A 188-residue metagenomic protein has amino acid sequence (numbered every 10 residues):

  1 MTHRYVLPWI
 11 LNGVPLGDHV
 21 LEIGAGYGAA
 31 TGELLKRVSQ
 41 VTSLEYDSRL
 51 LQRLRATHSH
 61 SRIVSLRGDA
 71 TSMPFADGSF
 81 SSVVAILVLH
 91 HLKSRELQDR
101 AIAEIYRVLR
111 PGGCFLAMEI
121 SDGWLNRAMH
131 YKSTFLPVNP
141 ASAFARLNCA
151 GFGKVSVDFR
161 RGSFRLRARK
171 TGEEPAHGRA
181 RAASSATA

Functional and structural regions predicted by a protein language model:
M1-D18: Conserved alpha-helix/loop element of class I SAM-dependent methyltransferases that forms part of the SAM/SAH-binding
H19, G112-C114: Short glycine-centered segments of the SAM/dcSAM-binding site in methyltransferase folds
L21, G26-S72: Class I SAM-dependent methyltransferase SAM/SAH-binding core
V84-A85: A conserved beta-strand element that flanks and buttresses the S-adenosyl-L-methionine
H90-S94: A short His-aromatic
D99-P111: A short glycine-rich, Lys/Arg-flanked "PGG" loop and its adjoining helix->strand segment in the class I
C114-R167: C-terminal alpha-helical "lid/dimerization" subdomain adjacent to the S-adenosyl-L-methionine
R167-A188: C-terminal lobe and adjacent flexible extensions of AdoMet/dcAdoMet transferase-like proteins
